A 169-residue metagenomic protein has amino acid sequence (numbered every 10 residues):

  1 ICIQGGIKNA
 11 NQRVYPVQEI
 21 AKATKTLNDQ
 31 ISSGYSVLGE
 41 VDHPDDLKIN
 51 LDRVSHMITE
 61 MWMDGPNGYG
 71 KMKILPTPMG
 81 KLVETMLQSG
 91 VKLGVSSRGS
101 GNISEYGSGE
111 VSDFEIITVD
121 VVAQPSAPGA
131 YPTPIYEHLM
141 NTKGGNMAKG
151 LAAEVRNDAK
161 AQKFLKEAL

Functional and structural regions predicted by a protein language model:
I1-I31, Y35: Polar/acidic, low-complexity leader/linker segments enriched in S/T/G and N/D
N11, S104, K143, A159-K160: Intrinsic disorder/low-complexity detector
E19, D29, S36-E40, D45-A152: Residue microenvironments linked to proteolytic maturation and disulfide-stabilized extracellular modules
M147-A168: Short, intrinsically disordered N-terminal pre-domain segments
